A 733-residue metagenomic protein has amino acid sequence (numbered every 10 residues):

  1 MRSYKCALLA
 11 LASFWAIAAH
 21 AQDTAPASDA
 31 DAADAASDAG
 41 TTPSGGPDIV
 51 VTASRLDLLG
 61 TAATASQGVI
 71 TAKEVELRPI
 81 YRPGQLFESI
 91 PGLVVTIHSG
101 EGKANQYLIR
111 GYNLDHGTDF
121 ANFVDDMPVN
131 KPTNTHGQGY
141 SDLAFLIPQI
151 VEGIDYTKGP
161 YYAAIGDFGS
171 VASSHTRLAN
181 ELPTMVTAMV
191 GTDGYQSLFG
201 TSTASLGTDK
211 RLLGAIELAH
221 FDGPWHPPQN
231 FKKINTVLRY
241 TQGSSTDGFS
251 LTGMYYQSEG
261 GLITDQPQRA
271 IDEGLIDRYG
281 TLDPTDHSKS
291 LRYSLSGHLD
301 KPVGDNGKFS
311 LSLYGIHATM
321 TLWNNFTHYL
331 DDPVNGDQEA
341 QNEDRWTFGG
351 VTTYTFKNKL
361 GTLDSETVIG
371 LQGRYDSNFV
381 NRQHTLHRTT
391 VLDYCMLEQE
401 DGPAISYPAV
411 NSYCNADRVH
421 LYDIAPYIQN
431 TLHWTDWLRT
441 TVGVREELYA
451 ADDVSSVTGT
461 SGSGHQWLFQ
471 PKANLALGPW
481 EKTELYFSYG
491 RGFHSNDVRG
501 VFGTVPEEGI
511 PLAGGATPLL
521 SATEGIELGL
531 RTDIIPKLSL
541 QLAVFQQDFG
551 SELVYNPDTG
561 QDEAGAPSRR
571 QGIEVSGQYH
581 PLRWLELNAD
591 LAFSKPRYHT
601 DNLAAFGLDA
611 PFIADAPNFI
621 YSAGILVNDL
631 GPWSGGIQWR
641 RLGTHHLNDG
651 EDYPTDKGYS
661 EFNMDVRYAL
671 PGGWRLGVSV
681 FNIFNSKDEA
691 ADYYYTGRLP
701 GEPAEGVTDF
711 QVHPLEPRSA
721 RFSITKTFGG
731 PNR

Functional and structural regions predicted by a protein language model:
D38-T42, V50-G100, H116-T118, V129-N134 (+2 more regions): N-terminal plug
P128-K158, H175-R177, R269: Short acidic/polar hinge/loop motifs at secondary-structure boundaries that mediate gating or recognition
M189-H220, W225-I263, T285-K308, W434: Transmembrane beta-barrel wall of Gram-negative outer-membrane proteins
G243-M254, K289-S455, L538-Q541, N588: Face-selective signature of the C-terminal outer-membrane beta-barrel domain
E259-D277, S377-F379, L448-D452, S463 (+7 more regions): Surface-exposed extracellular loop regions of Gram-negative outer-membrane beta-barrel proteins, predominantly
H298, K308-F326, G478-G490, T517-R583 (+1 more regions): Membrane-embedded beta-barrel scaffold of Gram-negative outer-membrane proteins
T353-F356, D436, Y449, S539 (+3 more regions): Gram-negative outer-membrane beta-barrel transporters
L642-N648, Y668-R733: C-terminal beta-signal and adjacent terminal beta-strands/loops of Gram-negative outer-membrane beta-barrel proteins
